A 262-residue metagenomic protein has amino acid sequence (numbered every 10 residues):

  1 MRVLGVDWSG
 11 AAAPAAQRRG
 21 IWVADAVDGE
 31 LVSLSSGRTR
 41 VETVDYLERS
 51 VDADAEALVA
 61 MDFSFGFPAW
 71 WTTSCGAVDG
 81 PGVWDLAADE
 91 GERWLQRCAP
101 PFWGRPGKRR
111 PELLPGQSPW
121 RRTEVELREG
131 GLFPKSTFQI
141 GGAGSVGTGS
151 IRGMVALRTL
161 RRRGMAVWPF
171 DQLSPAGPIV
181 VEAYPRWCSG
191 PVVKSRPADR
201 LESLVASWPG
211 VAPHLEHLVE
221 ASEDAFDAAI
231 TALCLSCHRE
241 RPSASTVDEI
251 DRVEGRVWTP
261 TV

Functional and structural regions predicted by a protein language model:
M1-L4, W8-V262: RNase H-like (RuvC/DEDD) metal-dependent nuclease/polynucleotide-processing core
